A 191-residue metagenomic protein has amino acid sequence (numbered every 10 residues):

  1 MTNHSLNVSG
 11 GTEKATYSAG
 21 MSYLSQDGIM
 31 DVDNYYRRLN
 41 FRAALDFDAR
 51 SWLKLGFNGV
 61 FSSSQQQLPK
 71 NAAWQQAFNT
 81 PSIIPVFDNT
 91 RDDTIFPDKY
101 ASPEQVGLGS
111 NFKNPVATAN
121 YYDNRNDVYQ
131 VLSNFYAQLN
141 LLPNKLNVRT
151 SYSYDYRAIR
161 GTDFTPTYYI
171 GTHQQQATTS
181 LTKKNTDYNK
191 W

Functional and structural regions predicted by a protein language model:
M1, I29-L132, N147-W191: Surface-exposed loop/interface segments of Gram-negative outer-membrane beta-barrel transport/assembly proteins
M1-N7, M21-D31: Short strand-turn segments of transmembrane beta-barrel domains in outer membranes, especially the first one or two
S5-S9, A44, N134-Q138: Outer-membrane beta-barrel architecture
G11-K14, F47-S51, L141-P143: Outer-membrane beta-barrel strand-turn architecture
K14-M21: Transmembrane beta-strand segments of Gram-negative outer membrane beta-barrel proteins
